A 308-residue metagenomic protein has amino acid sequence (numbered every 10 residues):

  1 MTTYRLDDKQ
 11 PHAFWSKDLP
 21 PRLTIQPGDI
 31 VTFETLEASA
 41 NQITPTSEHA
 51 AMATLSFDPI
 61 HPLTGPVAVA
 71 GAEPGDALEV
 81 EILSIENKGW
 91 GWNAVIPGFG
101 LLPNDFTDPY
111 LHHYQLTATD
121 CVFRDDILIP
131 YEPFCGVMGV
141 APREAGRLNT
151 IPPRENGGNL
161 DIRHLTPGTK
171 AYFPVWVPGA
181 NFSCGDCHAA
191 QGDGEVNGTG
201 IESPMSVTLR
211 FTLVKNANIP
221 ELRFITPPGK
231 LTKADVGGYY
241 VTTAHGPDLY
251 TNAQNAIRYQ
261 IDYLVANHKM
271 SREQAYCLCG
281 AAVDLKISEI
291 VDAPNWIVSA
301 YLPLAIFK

Functional and structural regions predicted by a protein language model:
M1-L55: N-terminal, Lys/Arg-enriched amphipathic/low-complexity engagement segments that precede the first folded domain
D7-S16, S56-T64, L148-N156, Q260: Short, structured beta-strand/loop micro-motifs enriched in basic residues and often containing a Trp
F33, A77-V80, F173: A generic structural signal for residues embedded in beta-strands
T44-I60, G91-N104, C184-G200: Short, compositionally biased
S84-P167, Y172: Intrinsically disordered, low-complexity linker/loop segments enriched in Gly/Pro and charged/polar residues
Y131, C135-N159, R163-L249: Conserved mixed alpha/beta catalytic, RNA-binding, or beta-rich assembly cores of soluble enzyme, regulatory
